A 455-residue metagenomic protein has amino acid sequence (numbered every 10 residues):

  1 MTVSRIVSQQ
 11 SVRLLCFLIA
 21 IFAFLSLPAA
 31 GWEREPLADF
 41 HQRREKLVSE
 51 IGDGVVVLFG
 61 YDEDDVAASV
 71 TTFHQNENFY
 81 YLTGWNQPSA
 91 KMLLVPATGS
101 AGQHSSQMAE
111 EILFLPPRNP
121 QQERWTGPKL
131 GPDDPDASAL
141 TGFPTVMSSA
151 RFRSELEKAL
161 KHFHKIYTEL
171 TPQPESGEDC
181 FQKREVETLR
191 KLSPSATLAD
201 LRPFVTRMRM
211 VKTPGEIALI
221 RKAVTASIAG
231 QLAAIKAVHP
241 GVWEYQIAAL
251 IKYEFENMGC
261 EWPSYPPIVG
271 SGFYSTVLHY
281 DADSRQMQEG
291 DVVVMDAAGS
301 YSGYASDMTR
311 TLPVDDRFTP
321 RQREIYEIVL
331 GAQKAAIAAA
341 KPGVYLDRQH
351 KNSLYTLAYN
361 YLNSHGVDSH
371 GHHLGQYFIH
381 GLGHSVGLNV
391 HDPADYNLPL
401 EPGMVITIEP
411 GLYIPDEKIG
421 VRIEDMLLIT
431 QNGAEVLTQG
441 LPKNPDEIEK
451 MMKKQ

Functional and structural regions predicted by a protein language model:
M1-V7, A29-Q455: Active-site neighborhoods and metal-handling regions in enzymes and metal-associated proteins
Q10-S11: Cationic, low-complexity basic patches in intrinsically disordered or flexible, solvent-exposed regions
L15-S26: Bacterial N-terminal signal peptides
